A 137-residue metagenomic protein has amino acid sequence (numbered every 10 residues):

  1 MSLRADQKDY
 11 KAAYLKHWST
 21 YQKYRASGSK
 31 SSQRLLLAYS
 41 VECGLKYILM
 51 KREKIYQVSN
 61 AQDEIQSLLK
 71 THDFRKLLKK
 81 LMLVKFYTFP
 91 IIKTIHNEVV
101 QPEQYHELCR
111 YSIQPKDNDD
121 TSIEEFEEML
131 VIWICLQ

Functional and structural regions predicted by a protein language model:
M1-K8, L15-W18, E53-Q137: Long, charged low-complexity segments
Y14-S31: A long, hydrophobic alpha-helical segment
Y24, R34, A38, D63 (+1 more regions): Generic structural signal for short, flexible, solvent-exposed coil/loop and linker residues
K30-M50: Short, hydrophobic, well-ordered secondary-structure elements
